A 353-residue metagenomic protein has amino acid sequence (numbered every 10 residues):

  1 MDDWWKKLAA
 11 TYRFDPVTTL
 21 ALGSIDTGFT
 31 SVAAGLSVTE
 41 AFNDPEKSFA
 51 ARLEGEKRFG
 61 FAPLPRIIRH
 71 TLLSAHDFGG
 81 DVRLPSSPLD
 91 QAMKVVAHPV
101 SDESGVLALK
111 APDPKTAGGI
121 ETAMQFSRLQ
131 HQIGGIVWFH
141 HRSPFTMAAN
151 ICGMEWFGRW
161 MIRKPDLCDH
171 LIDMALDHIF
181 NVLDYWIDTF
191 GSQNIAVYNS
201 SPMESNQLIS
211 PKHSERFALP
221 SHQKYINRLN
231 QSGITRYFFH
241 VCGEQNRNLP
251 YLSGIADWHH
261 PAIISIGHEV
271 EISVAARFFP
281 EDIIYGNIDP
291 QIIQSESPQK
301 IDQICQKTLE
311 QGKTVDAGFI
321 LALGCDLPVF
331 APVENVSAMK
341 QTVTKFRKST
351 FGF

Functional and structural regions predicted by a protein language model:
M1-T30, A34-A41, A51, A62-R66 (+1 more regions): Active-site loop segments of alpha/beta catalytic cores
W4-K7, V82-P88: Intrinsically disordered, low-complexity extracellular "stalk/linker" tracts enriched in Gly/Pro/Ser/Thr
D26-V32, H70-A75, A92-V106: A short glycine/small-residue-enriched secondary-structure motif
D44-S48: Outer-membrane beta-barrel proteins
A50-L84: Membrane helical hairpin/interfacial module
P88-R128: A gly/proline- and charged-residue-enriched helix-loop-helix capping module
